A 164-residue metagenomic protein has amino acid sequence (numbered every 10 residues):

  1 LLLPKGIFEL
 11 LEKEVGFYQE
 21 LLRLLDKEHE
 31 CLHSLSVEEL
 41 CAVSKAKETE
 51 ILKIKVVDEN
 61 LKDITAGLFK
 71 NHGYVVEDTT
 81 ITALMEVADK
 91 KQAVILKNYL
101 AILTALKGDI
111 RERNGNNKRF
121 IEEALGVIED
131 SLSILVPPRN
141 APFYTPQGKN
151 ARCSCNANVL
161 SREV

Functional and structural regions predicted by a protein language model:
L1-E86, K90: Extended, charge-rich alpha-helical scaffolding segments
T79-V164: Short terminal interaction segments
